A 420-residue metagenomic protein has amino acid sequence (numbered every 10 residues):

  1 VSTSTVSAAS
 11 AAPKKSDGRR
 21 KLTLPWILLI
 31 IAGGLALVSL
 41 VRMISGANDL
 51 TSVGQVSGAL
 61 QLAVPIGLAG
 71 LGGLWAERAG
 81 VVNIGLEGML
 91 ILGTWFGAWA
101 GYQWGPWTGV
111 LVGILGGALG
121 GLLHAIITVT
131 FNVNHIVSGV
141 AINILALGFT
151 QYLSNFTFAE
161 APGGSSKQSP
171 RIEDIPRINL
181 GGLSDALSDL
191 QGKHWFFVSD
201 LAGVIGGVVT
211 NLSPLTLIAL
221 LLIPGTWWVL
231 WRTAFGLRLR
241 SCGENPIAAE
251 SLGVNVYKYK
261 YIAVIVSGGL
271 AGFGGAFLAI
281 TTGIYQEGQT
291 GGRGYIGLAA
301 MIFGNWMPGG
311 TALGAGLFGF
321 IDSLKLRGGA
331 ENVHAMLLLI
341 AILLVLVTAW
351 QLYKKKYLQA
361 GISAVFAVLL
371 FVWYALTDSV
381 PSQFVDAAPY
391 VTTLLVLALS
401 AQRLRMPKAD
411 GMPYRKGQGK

Functional and structural regions predicted by a protein language model:
V1-L40, A186, G225-T226, E244-K258 (+1 more regions): Cytosolic-side transmembrane-helix boundaries in multi-pass membrane proteins
D17-L24, E77-V82, G120-Q191, R232-A234 (+3 more regions): Short loop segments and helix-boundary regions at transmembrane helix junctions of multi-pass inner-membrane proteins
A47-G58, N155-F158, L230, V264-M301 (+2 more regions): Inter-helical junctions in multi-pass inner-membrane proteins, predominant in energy-converting antiporter-like
G54-I136, V140, A300-T311, L399: Single transmembrane alpha-helix segments in multi-pass membrane proteins
A59, A63-G70, E87, I91 (+15 more regions): Small-residue faces within membrane-embedded alpha-helices
W75-F96, V129-I142, R238, Y261-I262 (+5 more regions): Short, non-helical or kinked segments that cap or interrupt transmembrane helices
A146-W231, Q286, T290, R327 (+5 more regions): Transmembrane helix-bundle core of multi-pass membrane transporters and related energy-transducing complexes
G207-Y285, P308-G309, L313: Helix-loop-helix "hairpin" substructures at the membrane interface of multi-pass membrane proteins
